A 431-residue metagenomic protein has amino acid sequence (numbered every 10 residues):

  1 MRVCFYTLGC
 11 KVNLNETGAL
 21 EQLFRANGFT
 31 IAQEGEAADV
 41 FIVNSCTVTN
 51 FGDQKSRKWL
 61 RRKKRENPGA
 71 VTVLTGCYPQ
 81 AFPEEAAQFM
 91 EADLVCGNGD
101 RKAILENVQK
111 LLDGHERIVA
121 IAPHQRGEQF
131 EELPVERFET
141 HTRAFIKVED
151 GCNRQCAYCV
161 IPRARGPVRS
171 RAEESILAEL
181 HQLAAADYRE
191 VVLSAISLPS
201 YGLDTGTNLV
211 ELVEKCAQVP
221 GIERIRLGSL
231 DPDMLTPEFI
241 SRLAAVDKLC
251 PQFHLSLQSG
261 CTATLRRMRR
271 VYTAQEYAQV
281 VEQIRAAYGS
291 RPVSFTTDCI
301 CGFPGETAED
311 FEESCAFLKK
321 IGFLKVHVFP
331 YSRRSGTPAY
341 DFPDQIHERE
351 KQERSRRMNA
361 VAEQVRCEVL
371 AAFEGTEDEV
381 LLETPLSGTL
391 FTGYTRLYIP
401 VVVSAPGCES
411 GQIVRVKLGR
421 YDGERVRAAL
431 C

Functional and structural regions predicted by a protein language model:
M1-S200, E238, L249, F253 (+4 more regions): Proteins enriched for Cys/Gly/acidic motifs involved in redox and nucleic-acid/cofactor modification
T47-G52, Y188-K215, V219, D231-E238 (+2 more regions): Conserved glycine-rich "GG(E/T)P / GGGxP" loop and the immediately following alpha-helix in the radical SAM core
R57-W59, E173, G206-L212, T273 (+1 more regions): Charged helix-capping and loop-helix junction motifs
P83-A87, L235-R242, F303-K320: Catalytic cores of alpha/beta
Q155, C159-G166, L198, R224-D233 (+3 more regions): Conserved strand-turn element in the central/C-terminal portion of the radical SAM core barrel that lines
I176, L193, L227, L255 (+5 more regions): Conserved, mostly hydrophobic/aromatic
A185, V210-E211, Q218-R224, L235-T297: Radical SAM/AdoMet-radical enzyme domain recognition
D341-C431: Terminal RNA-binding accessory module
